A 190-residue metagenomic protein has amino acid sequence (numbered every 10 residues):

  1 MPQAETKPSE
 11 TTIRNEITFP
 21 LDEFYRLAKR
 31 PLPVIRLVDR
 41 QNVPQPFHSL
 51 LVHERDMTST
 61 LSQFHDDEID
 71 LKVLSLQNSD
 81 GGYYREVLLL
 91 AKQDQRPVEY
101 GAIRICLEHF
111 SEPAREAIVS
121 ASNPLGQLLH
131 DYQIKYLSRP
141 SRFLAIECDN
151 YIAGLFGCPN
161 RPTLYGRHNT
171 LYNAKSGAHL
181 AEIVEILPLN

Functional and structural regions predicted by a protein language model:
P2-Y84, L88, Q93-Y165, Y172-N190: N-terminal domain-onset segments
